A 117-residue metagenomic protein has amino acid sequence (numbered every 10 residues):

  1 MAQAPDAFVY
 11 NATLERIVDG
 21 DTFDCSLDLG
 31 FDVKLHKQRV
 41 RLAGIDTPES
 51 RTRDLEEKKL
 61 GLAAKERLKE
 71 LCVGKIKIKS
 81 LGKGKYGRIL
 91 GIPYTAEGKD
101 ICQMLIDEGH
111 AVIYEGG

Functional and structural regions predicted by a protein language model:
M1-G117: Small beta-barrel nucleic-acid-binding modules, primarily SNase/OB-fold domains and secondarily Tudor-like barrels
